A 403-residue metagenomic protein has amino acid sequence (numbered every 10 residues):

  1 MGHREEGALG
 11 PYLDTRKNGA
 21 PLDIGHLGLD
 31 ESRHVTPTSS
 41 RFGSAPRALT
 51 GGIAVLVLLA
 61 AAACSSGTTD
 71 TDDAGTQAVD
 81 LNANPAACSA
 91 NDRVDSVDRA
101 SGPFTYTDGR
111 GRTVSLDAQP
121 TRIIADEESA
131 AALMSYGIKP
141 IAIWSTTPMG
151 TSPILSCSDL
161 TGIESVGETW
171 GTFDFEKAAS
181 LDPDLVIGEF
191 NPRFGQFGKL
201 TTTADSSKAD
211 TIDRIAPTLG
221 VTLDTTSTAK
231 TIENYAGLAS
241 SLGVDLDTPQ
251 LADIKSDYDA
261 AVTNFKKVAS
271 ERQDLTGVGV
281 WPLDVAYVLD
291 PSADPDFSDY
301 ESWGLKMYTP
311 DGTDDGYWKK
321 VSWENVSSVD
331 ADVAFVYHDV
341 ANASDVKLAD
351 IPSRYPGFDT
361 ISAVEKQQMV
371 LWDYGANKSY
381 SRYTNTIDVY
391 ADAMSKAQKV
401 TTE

Functional and structural regions predicted by a protein language model:
G2-H3, Y12, R16-G19, D23-L56 (+5 more regions): Bacterial Sec-exported substrate-binding components of ABC uptake systems
T113-Q119, C157-V166, D247-D253, W303-D315: A local structural motif
R122-L181, L185-V186, F190-T201: A short, structured surface patch at a secondary-structure boundary
M149-P153, P192-S207, G220-S240, Q273-S298 (+2 more regions): Extracytoplasmic ligand-binding site segments that recognize negatively charged/polar headgroups
S207-P282, A376, Y380-E403: Extracytoplasmic substrate-binding proteins
K230, V329-E403: Structured C-terminal subdomain patch of bacterial secreted/periplasmic proteins
S241, L289-K319: Alpha-helical, coiled-coil/dimerization segments enriched in small aliphatic residues
